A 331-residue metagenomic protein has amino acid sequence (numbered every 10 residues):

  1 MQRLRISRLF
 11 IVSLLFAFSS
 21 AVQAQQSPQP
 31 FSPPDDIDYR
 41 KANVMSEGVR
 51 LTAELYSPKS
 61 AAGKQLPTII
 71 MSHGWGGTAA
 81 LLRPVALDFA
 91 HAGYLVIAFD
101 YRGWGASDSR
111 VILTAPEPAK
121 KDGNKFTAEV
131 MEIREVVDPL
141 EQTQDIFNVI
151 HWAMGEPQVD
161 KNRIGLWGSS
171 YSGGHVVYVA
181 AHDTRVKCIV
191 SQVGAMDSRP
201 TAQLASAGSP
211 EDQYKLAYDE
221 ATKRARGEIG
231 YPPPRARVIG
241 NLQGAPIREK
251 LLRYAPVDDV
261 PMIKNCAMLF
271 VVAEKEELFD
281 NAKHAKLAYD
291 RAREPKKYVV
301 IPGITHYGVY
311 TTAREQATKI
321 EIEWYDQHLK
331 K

Functional and structural regions predicted by a protein language model:
Q26-K64: N-terminal cap/lid segment of alpha/beta-hydrolase-fold proteins
K64-G74: Short beta-strand element of the alpha/beta-hydrolase
L81, P116-P157: Alpha/beta-hydrolase active-site loop
D88-R110, T114-P118, D122-F126: Conserved alpha/beta-hydrolase
E141-R224, G240-Q243, L251: Primarily recognizes the serine-hydrolase "nucleophile elbow" in alpha/beta-hydrolase and SGNH/GDSL folds
I263-K264, F270-V272: Short beta-strand/loop motif that positions the catalytic acidic residue of the alpha/beta-hydrolase fold
E277-H284: Conserved alpha/beta-hydrolase "acid-adjacent" motif
I304-E315: Catalytic histidine-centered segment of alpha/beta-hydrolase-like enzymes
